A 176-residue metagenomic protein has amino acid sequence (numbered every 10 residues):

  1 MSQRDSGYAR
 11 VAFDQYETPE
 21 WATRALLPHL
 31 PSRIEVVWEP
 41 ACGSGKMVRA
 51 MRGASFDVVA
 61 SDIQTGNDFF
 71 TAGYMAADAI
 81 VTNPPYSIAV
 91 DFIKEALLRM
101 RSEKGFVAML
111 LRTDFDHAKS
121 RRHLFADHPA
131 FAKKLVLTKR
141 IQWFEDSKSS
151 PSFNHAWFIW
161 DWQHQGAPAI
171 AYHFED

Functional and structural regions predicted by a protein language model:
M1-D176: Class I S-adenosyl-L-methionine-dependent methyltransferase catalytic core
